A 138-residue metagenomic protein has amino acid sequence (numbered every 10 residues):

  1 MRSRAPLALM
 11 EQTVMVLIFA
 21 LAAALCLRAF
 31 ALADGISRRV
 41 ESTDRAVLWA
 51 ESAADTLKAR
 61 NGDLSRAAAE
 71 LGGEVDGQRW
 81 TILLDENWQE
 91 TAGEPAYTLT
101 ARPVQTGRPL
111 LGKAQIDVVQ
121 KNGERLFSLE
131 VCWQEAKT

Functional and structural regions predicted by a protein language model:
M1-L7: N-terminal leader/signal peptides at the extreme start of proteins
R2, Q12, R28-A29: Short hydrophobic/aromatic segments of transmembrane alpha-helices and their interfaces
L7, V14-I18, F30-T138: Flexible, low-complexity segments enriched in proline/glycine/serine and punctuated by aromatic residues
A20, A24-L27: Alpha-helical transmembrane segments
